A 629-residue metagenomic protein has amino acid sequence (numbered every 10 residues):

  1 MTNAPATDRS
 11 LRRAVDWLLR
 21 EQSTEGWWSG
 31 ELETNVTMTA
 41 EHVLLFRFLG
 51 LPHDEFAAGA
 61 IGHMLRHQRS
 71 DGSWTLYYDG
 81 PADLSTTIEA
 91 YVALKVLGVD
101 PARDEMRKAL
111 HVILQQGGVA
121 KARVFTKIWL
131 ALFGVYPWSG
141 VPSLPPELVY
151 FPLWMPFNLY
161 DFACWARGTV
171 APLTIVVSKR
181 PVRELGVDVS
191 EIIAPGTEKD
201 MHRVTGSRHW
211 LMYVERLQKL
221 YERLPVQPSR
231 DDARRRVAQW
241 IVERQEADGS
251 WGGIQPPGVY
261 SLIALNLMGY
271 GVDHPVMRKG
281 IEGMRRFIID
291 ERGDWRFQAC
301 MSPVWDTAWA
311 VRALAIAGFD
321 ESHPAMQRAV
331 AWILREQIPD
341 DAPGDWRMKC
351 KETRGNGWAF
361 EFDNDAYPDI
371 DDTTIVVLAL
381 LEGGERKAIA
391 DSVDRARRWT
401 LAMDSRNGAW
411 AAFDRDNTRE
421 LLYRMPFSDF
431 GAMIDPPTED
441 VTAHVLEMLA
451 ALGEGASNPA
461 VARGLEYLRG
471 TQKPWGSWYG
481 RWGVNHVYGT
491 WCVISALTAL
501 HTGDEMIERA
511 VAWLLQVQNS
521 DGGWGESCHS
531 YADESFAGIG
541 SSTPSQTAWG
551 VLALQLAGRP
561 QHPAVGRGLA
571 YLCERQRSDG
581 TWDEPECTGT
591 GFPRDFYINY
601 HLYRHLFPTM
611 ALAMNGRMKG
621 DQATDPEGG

Functional and structural regions predicted by a protein language model:
M1-G629: Preference for long, amphipathic alpha-helical scaffolds in soluble/luminal domains and all-alpha bundles
